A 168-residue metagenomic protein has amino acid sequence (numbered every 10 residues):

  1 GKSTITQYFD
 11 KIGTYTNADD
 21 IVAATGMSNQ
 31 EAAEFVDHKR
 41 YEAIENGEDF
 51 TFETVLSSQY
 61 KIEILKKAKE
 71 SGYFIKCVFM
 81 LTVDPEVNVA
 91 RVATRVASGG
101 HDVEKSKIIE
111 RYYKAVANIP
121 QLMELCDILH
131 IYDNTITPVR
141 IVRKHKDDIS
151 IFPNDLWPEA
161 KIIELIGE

Functional and structural regions predicted by a protein language model:
T4-F50: Conserved substrate/cofactor phosphate-moiety recognition/catalytic segment in nucleotide-dependent phosphotransferases
F9-K11, S71, L125: Short, structured coil segments at secondary-structure junctions
Y15-N17, I75-C77, L129-I131: Conserved beta-strand scaffold positions in the cores of enzyme catalytic domains, especially in NTP/NDP-utilizing
D20-A23, S57, L81-V87, I136-P138: Conserved nucleotide-binding/hydrolysis micro-motifs of P-loop NTPases
G26-Q30, E53-T54, K107-E110: Short, flexible loop segments at the rims of nucleotide/cofactor-binding pockets, characterized by
E31-T82, A115: Glycine-rich phosphate-binding loop used to anchor ATP phosphates in small-molecule kinases, encompassing both
Y73-Q121: A glycine- and Lys/Arg-enriched "phosphate-lid" helix/loop adjacent to the NTP-binding pocket of small-molecule kinases
Q121-E168: NTP-dependent small-molecule kinase module
